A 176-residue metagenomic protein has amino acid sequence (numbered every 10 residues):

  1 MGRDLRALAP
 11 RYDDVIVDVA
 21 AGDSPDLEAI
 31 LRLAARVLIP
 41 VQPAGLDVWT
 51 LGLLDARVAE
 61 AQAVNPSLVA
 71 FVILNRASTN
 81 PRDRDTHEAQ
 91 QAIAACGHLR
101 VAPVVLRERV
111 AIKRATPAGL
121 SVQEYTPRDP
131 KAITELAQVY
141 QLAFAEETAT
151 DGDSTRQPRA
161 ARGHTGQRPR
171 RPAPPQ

Functional and structural regions predicted by a protein language model:
L8-L27: Switch II (G3) loop of P-loop NTPases
V17, I39, V72-L74: Structural beta-sheet core signal
S24-G45: Inter-motif core of Ras-like GTPase G domains
L51-S67: Conserved C-terminal guanine-recognition region of P-loop GTPase G domains, centered on the G4
R76-S78, A89-S121: Beta-strand-loop-alpha "switch" segments that mediate conformational coupling across diverse proteins
T116-I133: C-terminal boundary of histidine-terminating zinc-finger modules
E135-Q176: Charged phosphate-binding loop/patch that engages nucleotide di/tri-phosphates or the phosphate backbone of nucleic
